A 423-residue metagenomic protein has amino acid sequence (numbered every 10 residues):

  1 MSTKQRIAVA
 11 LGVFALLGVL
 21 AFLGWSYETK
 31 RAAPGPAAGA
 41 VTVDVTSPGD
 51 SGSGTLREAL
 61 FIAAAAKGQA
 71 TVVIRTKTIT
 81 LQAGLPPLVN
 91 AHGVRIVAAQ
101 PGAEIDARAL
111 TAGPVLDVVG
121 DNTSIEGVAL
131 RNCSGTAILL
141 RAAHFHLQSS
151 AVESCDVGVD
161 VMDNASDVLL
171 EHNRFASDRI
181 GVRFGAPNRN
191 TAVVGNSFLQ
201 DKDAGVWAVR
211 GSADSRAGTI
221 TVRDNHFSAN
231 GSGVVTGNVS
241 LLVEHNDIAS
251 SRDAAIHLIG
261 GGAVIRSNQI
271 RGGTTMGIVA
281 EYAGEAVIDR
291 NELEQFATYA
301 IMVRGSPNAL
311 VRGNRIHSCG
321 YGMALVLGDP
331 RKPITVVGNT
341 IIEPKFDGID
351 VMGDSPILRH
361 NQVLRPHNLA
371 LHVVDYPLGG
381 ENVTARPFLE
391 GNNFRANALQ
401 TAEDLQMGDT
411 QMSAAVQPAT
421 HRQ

Functional and structural regions predicted by a protein language model:
M1-F14: N-terminal Sec-pathway targeting helices
Y27-V41: Ser/Thr/Pro/Gly-rich low-complexity linker/stalk segments immediately outside membranes or between
P36-A37, I357-Q362, L369, D375-Q423: Acidic, glycine- and Ser/Thr-rich low-complexity intrinsically disordered tracts in extracellular/secreted proteins
S47-V72: Acidic Gly/Asp/Thr-rich repetitive segments characteristic of extracellular carbohydrate-active and adhesion proteins
R57-A63, T80-V97, E104-E126, L130-H144 (+3 more regions): Extracellular beta-strand-rich solenoid/capping regions of secreted or surface-exposed proteins that bind or remodel
A91-H92, Q100, G120-D121, I125 (+26 more regions): Parallel beta-helix/beta-solenoid
G113-D117, T136-L139, G158-D160, G181-R183 (+9 more regions): Structural detector of coil-to-beta-strand junctions
